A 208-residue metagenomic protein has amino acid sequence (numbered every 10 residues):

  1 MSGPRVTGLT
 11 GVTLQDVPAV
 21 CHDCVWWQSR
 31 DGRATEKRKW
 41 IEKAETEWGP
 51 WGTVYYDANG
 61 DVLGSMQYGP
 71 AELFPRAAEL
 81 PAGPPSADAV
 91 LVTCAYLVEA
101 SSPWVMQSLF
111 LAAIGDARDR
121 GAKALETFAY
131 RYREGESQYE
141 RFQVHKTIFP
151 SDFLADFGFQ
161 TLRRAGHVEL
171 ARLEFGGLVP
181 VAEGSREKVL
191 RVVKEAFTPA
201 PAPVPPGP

Functional and structural regions predicted by a protein language model:
M1-V54, V62, M66, K123-P208: Terminal substrate-recognition subdomain of acyl/acetyltransferases
K43, E47, N59-C94, R141-F142: Conserved acyl-donor/pantetheine-binding loop and adjacent beta-alpha core of acyl/acetyltransferases and related
Y56, A82, E99-P103: Short, surface-exposed loop/turn motifs that are enriched in glycine and acidic residues and include a nearby proline
G69-E79, F110-D119, V189: Phosphate-binding glycine-rich loops and adjacent basic patches that engage nucleotide phosphates, nucleic-acid
A71-L73, A100, Y132, L178: Short coil/turn motifs at secondary-structure junctions
S86-A89, G121, A165: A short, structural micro-pattern
V92, L97, S101-D119: Conserved acetyl-CoA-binding loop-helix of GNAT-fold acetyltransferases
